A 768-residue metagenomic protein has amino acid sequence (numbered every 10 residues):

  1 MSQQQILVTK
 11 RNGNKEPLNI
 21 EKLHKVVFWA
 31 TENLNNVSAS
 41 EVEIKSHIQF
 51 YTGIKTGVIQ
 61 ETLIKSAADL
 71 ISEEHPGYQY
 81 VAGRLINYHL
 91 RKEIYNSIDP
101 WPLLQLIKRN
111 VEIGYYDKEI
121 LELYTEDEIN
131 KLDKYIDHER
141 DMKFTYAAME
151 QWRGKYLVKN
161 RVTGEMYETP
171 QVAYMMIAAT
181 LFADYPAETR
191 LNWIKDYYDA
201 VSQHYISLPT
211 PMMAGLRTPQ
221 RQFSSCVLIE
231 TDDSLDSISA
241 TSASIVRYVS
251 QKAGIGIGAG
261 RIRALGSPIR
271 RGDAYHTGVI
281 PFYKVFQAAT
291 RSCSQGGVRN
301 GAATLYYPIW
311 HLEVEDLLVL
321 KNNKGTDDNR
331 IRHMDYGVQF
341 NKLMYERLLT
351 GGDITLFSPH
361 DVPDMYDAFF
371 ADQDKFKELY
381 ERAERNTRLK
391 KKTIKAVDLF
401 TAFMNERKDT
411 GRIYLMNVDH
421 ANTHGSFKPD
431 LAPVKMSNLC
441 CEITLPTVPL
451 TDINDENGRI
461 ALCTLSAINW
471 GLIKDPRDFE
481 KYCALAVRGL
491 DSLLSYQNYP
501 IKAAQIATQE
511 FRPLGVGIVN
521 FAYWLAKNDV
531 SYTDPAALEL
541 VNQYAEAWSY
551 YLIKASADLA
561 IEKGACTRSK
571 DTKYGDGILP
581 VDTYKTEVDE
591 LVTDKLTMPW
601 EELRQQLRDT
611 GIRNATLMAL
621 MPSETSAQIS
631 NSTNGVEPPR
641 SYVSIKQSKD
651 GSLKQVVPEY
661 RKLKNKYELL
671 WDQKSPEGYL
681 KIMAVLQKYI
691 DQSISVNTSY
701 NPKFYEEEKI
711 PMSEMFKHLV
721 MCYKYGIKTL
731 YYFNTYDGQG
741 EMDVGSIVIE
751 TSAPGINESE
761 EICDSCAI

Functional and structural regions predicted by a protein language model:
M1-Q4, N14, V37-M175, A179 (+1 more regions): Core nucleic-acid recognition elements
R11-L18, E165-E168, E188-N192, P211-T218 (+15 more regions): Alpha-helix capping and helix-loop boundary segments enriched in small/acidic/polar residues
S46, I64-S66, A82-H89, A200 (+13 more regions): A glycine-rich phosphate-binding loop feature that marks nucleotide/adenosyl-phosphate handling sites
Y78-V111, F340, A421-L450, A537-N542 (+3 more regions): Terminal amphipathic helices with adjacent charged low-complexity linkers/tails
I120, E128-W152, C441-T447, L490 (+5 more regions): Catalytic alpha/beta core of large soluble enzyme barrels
V158, E165, V172-R190, I194-S224 (+8 more regions): Function-dense linear segments that define catalytic or interfacial modules in macromolecule-processing proteins
A200, T218, C483-Q505, V530-S623 (+1 more regions): Internal maturation/activation junctions in enzymes
V319, R332-T410, V418: Polar, glycine-rich mid-to-C-terminal structural blocks that act as macromolecule-binding/assembly scaffolds
